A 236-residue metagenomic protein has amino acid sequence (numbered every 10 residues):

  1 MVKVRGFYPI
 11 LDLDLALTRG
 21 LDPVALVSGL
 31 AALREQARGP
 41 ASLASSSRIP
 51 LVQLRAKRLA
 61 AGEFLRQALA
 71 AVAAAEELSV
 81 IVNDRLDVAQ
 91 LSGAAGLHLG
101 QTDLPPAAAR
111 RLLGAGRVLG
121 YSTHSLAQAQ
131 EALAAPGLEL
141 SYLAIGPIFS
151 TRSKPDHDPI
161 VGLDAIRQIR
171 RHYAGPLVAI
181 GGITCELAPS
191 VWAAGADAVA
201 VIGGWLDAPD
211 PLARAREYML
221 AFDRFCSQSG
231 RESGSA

Functional and structural regions predicted by a protein language model:
M1-L104, R111-S141, D158, D164 (+4 more regions): Conserved N-terminal beta1-alpha1 strand-loop-helix module at the mouth
D14-L15, F149-T151: A short, flexible beta-alpha/helix-coil linker loop
S141-F149: Non-cysteine beta-strand/loop elements that form the S-adenosyl-L-methionine
I148, I180-I183: Short, loop-centered acidic/histidine patches that primarily coordinate divalent metals
S153-P155: Glycine/threonine-rich flexible loop motifs
G195-A198: Conserved acetyl-CoA-binding loop of GNAT-fold acetyltransferases
